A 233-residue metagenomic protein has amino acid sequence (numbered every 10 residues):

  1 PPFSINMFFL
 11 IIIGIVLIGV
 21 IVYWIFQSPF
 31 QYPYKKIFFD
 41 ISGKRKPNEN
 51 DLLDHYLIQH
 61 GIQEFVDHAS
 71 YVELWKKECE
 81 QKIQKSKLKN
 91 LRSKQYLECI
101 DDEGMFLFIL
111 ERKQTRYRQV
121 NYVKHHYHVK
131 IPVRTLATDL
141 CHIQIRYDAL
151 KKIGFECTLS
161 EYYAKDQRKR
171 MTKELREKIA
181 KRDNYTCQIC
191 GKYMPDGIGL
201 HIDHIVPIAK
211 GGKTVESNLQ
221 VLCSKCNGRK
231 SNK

Functional and structural regions predicted by a protein language model:
P1-I37: N-terminal signal-anchor transmembrane alpha helix of single-pass membrane proteins, serving as the membrane-anchoring
I25-L140: N-terminal topogenic membrane-targeting module
D139-H142, T172, P207, V215 (+1 more regions): Helix N-cap and loop-to-helix transition residues
C141-I189: Short, charged surface segments at domain edges that flank catalytic/cofactor-binding sites
N184, G228, N232: Catalytic core segments in nucleotide and nucleic-acid processing enzymes
G191, S224-N227: Cys/His-coordinated zinc-binding microdomains
K192-V221, N232-K233: Histidine-centered nuclease catalytic patch
